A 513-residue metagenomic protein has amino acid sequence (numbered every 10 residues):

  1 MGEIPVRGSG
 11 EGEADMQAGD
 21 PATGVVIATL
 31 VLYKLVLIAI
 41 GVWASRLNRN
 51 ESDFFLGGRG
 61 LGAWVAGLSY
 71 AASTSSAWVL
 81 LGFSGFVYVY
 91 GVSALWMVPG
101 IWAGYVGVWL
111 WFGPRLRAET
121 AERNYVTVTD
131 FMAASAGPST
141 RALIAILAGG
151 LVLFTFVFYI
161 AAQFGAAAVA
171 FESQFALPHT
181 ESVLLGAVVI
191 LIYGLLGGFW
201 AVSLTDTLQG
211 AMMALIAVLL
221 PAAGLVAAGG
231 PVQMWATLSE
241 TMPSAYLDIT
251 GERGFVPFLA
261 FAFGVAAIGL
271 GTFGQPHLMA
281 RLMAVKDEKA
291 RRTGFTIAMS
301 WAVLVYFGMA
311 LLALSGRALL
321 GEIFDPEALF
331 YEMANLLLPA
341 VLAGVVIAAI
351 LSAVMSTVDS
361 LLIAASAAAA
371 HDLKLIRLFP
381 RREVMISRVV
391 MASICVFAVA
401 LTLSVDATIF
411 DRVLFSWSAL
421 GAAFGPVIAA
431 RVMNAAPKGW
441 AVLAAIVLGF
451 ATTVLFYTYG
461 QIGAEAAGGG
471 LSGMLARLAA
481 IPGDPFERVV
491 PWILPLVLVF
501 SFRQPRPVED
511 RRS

Functional and structural regions predicted by a protein language model:
E3-D15: Short, Lys/Arg-enriched N-terminal segments with co-localized hydrophobic residues within the first ~10-30 amino acids
G12-S513: Membrane-embedded helix-loop-helix hairpins and adjacent transmembrane boundary segments in multi-pass transporters
